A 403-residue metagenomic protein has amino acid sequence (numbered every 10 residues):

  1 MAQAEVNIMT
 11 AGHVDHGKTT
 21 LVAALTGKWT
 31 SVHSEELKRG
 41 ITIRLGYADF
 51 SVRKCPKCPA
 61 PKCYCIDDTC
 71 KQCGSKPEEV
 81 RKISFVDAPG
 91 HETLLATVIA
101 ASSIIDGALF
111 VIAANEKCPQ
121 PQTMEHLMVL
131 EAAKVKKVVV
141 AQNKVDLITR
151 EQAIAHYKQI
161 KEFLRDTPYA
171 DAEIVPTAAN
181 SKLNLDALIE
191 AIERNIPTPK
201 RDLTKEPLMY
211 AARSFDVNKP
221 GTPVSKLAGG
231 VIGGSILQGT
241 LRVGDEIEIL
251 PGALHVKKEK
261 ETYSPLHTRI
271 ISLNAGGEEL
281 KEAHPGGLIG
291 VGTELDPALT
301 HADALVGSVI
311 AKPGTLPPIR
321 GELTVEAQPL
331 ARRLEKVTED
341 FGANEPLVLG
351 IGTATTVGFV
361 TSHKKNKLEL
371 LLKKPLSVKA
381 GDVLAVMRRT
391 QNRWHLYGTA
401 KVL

Functional and structural regions predicted by a protein language model:
M1-A96, I105: P-loop NTPase switch module centered on the Walker A-proximal segment
A2-G27, R81-S84, I104, F110-I112 (+6 more regions): Helix-rich terminal scaffold detector
N7-T10, I148-R150, P297-L403: C-terminal effector modules of nucleic-acid-centric enzymes and ribosome-associated factors
D15, L21, G40, D87 (+10 more regions): Residue-level signature of catalytic and energy-coupling elements of molecular machines, predominantly ATP/GTP-dependent
V80-S84, A88-L94, S102-E125, E131-I154: Conserved Switch II/interswitch segment of TRAFAC-class P-loop GTPases
E162-L305, V309-L316: Conserved catalytic-core segments of large NTP-driven translation/proteostasis enzymes
